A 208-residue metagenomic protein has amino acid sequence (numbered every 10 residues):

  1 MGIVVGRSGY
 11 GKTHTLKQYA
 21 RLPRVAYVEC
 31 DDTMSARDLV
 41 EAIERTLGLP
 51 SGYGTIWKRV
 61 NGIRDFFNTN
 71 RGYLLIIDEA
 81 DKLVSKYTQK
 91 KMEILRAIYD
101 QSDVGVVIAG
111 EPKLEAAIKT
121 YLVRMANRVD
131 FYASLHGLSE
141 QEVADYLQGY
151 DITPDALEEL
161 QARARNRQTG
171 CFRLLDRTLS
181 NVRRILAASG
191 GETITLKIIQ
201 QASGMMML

Functional and structural regions predicted by a protein language model:
G2, A20-D32: Conserved catalytic segments around the Walker B and adjacent sensor/switch elements of P-loop NTPase domains
G2-S8, I98-L122: Sensor-1/coupling segment of RecA-like P-loop NTPase cores
G9-K17, G137, Q141-L208: C-terminal alpha-helical "lid" subdomain
A20, D65-N70, A97-V104, L122-R128: Conserved catalytic network of the ASCE P-loop NTPase/AAA+ motor domain
R24-Y27, S35-Y53: Conserved NTP-binding/hydrolysis module of P-loop NTPases
V25, T120-G137: A short helix-turn-beta junction within AAA+ P-loop NTPase domains corresponding to the substrate/partner-engaging
R45-N70: Central P-loop NTPase core of STAND/AAA+ ATPases
F66-T88: Conserved P-loop NTPase "ATPase switch" module shared by AAA+ and STAND
